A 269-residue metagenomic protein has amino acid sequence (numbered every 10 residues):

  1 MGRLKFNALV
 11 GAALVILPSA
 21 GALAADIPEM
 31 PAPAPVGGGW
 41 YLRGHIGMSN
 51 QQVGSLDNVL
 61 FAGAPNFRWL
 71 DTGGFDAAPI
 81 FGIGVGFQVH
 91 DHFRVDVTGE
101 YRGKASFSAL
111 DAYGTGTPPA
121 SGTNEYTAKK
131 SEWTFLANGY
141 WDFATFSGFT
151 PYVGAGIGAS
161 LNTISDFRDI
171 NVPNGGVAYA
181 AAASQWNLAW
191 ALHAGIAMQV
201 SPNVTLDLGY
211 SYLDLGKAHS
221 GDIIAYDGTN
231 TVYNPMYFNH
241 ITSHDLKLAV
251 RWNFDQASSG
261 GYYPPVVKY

Functional and structural regions predicted by a protein language model:
M1-V36, D255-Y269: Cleavable N-terminal export/targeting peptides
S19, G39-Y41, A78-F81, E132-L136 (+2 more regions): Transmembrane beta-barrel architecture of outer-membrane proteins
A34-G38, Q88, F146-S147: Extracellular/periplasmic catalytic domains that process cell-envelope and extracellular macromolecules
A34-Q52: Transmembrane beta-strand segments of Gram-negative outer membrane beta-barrel proteins
Y41, H240-Y269: Outer-membrane beta-barrel "beta-signal"
G44-I46, I83-F87, D91, G99 (+5 more regions): Residues on the lipid-exposed face of transmembrane beta-strands in outer-membrane beta-barrel proteins
Q51-D76, Y101-T134, S160-N187, L215-D245 (+1 more regions): Extracellular/periplasm-exposed beta-strand and loop segments of Gram-negative cell-envelope proteins, dominated by
H92-V95, S147-F149, M198-L206, Q256-G261: Repeated loop/turn-to-beta-strand initiation elements of outer-membrane beta-barrel proteins
